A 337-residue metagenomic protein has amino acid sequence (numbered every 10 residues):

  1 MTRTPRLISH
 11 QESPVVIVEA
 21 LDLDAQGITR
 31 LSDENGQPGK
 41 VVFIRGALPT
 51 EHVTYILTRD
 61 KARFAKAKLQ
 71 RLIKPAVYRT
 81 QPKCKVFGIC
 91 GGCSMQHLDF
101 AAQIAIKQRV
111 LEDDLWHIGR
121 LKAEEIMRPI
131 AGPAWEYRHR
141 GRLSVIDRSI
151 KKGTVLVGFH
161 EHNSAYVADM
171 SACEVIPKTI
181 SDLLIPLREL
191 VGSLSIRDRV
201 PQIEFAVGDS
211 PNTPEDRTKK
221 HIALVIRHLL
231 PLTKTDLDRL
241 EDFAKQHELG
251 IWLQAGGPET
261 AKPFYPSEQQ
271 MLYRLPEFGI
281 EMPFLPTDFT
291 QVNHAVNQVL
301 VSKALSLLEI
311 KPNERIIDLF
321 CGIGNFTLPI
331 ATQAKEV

Functional and structural regions predicted by a protein language model:
M1-V337: Accessory RNA-recognition modules of RNA-modification enzymes
